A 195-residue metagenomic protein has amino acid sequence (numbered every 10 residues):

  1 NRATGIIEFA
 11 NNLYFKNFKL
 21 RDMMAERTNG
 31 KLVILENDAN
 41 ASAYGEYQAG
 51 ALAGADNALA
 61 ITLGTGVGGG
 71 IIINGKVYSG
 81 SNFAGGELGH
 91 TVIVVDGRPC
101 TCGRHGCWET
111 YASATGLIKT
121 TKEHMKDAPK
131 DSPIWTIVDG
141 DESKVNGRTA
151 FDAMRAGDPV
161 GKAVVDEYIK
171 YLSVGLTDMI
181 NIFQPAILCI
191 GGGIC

Functional and structural regions predicted by a protein language model:
N1-F18, I187: Short beta-strand-loop/turn "lid" adjacent to the catalytic site in phosphate-handling enzymes
R2-T4, D22-L32, G45-D56, V77 (+1 more regions): ATP-binding/phosphotransfer module of carbohydrate and carboxylate kinases, centering on a glycine-rich
E36, A60-G66, G70-I72: Short beta-strand segments
N37, S81: Active-site flanking residues adjacent to catalytic metal/cofactor-binding acidic residues
A39-S42: Active-site-adjacent loop/helix segments that line or gate small-molecule/cofactor pockets in enzymes
A84-E87: Structural signature of FAD isoalloxazine-binding scaffolds in flavoprotein oxidoreductases
